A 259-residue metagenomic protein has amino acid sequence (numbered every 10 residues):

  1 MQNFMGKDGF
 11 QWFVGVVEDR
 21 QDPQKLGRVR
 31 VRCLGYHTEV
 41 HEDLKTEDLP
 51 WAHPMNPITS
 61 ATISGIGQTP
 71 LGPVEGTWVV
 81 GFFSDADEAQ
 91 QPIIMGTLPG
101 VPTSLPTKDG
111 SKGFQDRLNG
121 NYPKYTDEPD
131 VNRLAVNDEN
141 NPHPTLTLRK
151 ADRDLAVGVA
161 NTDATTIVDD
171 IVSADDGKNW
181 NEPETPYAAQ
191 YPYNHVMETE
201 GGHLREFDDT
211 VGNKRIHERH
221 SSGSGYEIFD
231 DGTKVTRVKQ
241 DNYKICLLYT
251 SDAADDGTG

Functional and structural regions predicted by a protein language model:
M1-S251: Amphipathic alpha-helical and helix-coil boundary elements used as assembly and membrane-proximal scaffolds
Y249-G259: Single conserved hydrophobic/aromatic residue that forms the stacking wall/gate of nucleotide- or nucleobase-binding
